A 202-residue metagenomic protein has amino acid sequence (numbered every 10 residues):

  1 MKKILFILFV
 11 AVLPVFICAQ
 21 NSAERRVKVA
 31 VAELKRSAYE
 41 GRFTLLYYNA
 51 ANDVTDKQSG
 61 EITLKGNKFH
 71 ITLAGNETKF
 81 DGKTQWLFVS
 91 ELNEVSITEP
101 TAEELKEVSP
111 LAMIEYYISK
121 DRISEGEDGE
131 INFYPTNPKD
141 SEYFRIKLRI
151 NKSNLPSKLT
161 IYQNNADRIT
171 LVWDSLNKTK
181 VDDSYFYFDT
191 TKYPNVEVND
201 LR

Functional and structural regions predicted by a protein language model:
K2-L8: Sec-dependent signal peptide recognition, specifically the positively charged N-region followed immediately by
L5, F16-T55, N67, T191-R202: N-terminal leader/targeting segments and the immediate start of mature chains
Q20, E127-E130, N137-Y143, K152-R202: Non-transmembrane domains of secretory- and envelope-associated proteins
Y39-L45, Q58-I62, N67-I71, Q85 (+2 more regions): One face of beta-strands
T55-S59, L73-A74, D81-G82, S141-R145 (+2 more regions): Short, surface-exposed coil-to-beta transition loops
E61-E107: An acidic-aromatic
I62-H70, K79-Q85, E127-D128, R149-P156 (+1 more regions): Short, solvent-exposed coil/turn segments at beta-strand boundaries
P100-D128: Flexible, surface-exposed loop/linker segments and immediately adjacent secondary-structure boundaries
